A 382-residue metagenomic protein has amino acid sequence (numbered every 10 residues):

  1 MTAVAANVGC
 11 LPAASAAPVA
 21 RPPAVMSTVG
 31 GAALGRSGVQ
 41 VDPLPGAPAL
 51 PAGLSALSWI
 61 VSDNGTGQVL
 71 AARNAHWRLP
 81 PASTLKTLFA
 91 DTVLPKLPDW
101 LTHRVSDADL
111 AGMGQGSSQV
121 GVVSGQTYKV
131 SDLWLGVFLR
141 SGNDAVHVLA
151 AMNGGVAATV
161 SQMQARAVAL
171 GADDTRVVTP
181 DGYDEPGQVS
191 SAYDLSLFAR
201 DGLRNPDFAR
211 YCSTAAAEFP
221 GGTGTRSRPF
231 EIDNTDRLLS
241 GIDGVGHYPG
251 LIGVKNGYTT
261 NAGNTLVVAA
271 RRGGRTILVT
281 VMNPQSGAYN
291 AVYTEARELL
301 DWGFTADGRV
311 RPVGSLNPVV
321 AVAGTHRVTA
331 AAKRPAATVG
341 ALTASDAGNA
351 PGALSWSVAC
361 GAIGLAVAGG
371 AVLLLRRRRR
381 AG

Functional and structural regions predicted by a protein language model:
M1, G53-L54, S58, D132 (+3 more regions): A short, terminal or domain-edge coil/loop segment
M1-C10, A381: Mixed-charge, low-complexity intrinsically disordered regions
A3-A6, A24, V29, A337 (+1 more regions): N-terminal functional modules and adjacent low-complexity/disordered segments of proteins
N7-Y193, L197-G202, P206: Active-site-adjacent loops and short helices of periplasmic peptidoglycan-processing enzymes
D184-D194, A199-G382: Domain-terminus/edge residues, biased toward the C-terminal soluble/receptor-binding domains of extracytoplasmic
